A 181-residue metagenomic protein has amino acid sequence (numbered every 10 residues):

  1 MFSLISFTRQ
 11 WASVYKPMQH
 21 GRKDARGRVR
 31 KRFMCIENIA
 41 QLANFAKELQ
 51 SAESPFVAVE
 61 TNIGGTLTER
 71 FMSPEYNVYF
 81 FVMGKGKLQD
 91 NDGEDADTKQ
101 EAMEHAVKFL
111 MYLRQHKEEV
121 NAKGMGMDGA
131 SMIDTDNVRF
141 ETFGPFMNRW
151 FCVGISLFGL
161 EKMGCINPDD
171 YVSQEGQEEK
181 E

Functional and structural regions predicted by a protein language model:
M1-F71, N121, D170-Y171, E179-E181: Small/polar-rich, solvent-exposed N-terminal microdomains that initiate assembly or binding
S6, R70-E75, V82-R114: Extracellular/virion structural assembly segments
H20-D24, K99-L160: Acidic-leaning, charged glycine-interspersed low-complexity segments
C35-E37, K87-N91, T135: A generic structural signal for ordered alpha-helices
V59, M103, I133-T135, D169 (+1 more regions): Intrinsic disorder/low-complexity signal
M72-K87, M147-M163: Oligomerization/assembly interface segments of phage tail-like spikes and tubes
C152, L157-E181: C-terminal tail/extension regions appended to the core domain(s) of diverse proteins
